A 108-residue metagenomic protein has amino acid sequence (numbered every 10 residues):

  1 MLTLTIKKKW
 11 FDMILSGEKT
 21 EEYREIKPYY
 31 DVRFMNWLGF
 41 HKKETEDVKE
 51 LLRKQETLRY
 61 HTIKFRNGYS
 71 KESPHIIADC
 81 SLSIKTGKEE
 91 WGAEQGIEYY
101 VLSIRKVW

Functional and structural regions predicted by a protein language model:
M1-W108: Catalytic phosphate/metal-binding cores of nucleic-acid and nucleotide-processing enzymes, i.e., regions that mediate
